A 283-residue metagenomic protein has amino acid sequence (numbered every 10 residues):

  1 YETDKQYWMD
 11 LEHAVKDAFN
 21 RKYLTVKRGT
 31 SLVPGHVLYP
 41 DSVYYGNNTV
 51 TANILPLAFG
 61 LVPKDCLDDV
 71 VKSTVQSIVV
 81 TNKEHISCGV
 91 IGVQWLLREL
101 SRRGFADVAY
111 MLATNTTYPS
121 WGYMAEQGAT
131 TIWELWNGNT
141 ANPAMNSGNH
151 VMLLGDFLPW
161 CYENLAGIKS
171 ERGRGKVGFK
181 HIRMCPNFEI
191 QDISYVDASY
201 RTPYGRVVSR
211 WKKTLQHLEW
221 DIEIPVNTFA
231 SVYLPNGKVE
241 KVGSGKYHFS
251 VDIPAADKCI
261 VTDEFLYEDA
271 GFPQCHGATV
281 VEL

Functional and structural regions predicted by a protein language model:
Y1-N142: Catalytic cores of carbohydrate-active enzymes
M9, A14, D107-A255: Non-catalytic C-terminal accessory modules of carbohydrate-active enzymes
N47-T51, C88-I91, M152-D156, F272-E282: Aromatic- and histidine-enriched alpha-helix N-cap/loop-to-helix transition segments that scaffold the rims
R201, I253-L283: Asp-box/BNR beta-propeller blade signature and adjacent active/binding-site loops in extracellular glycan-interacting
